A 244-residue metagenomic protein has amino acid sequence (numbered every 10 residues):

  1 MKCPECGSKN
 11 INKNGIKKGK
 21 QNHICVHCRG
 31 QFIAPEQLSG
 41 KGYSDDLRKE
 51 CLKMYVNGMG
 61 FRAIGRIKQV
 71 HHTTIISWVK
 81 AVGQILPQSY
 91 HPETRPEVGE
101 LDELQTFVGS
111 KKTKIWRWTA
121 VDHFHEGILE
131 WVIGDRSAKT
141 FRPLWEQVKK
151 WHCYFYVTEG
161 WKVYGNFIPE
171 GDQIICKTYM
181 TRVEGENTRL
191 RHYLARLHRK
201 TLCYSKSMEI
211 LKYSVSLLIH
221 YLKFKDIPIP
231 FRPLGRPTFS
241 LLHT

Functional and structural regions predicted by a protein language model:
M1-T244: Residue-level recognition of single "structural anchor" positions that define or cap local secondary structure
